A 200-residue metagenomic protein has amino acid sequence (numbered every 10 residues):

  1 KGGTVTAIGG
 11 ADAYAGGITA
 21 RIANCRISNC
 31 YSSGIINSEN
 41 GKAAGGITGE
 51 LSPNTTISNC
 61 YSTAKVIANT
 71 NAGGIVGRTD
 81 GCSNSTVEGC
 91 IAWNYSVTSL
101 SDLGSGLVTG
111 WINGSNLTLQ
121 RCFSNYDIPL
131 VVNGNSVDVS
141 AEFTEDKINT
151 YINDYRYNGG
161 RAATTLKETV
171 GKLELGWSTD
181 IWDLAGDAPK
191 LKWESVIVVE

Functional and structural regions predicted by a protein language model:
K1-E200: Predominantly extracellular beta-rich ligand-binding scaffolds that present long acidic/polar faces for carbohydrate
